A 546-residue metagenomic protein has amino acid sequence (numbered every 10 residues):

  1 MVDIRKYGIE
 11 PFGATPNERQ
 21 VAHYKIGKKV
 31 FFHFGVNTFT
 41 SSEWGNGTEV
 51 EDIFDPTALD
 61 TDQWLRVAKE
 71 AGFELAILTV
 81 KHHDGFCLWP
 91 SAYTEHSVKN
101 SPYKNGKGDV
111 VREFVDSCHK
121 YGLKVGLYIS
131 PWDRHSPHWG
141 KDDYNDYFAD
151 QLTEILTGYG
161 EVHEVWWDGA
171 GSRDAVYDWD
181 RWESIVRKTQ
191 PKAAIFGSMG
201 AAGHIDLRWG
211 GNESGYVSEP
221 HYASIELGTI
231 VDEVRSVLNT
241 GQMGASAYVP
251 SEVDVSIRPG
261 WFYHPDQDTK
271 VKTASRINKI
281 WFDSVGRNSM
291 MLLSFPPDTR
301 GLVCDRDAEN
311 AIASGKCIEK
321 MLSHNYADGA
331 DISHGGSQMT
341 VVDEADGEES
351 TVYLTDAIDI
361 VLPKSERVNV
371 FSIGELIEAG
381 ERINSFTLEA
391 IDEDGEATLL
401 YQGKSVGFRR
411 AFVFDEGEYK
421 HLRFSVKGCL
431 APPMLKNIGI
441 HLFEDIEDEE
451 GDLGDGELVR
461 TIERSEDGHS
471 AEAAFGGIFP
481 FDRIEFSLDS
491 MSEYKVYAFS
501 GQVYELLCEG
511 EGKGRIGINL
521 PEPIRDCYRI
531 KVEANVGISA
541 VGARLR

Functional and structural regions predicted by a protein language model:
M1-D392, T398-F414, S425-M434, H441-D445 (+2 more regions): Mature catalytic domains of secreted/periplasmic carbohydrate-active enzymes
S294, V361, N369-S372, S425 (+4 more regions): Beta-strand residues in well-ordered beta-sheet regions across diverse protein folds
L354, I377-D445, R464-D467, L488-R546: Trp- and acidic/polar-enriched beta-sheet ligand-binding modules for extracellular glycan and matrix recognition
T355-I360, G468-A474: Non-catalytic, beta-strand-enriched accessory regions in extracellular/secretory proteins and membrane protein
P363-V370, Y419, G477-R483, R525-C527: Extended extracellular/luminal ectodomain segments enriched in beta-structured repeat modules
G374, I462-E472, D482-F486: C-terminal luminal/periplasmic domains and tails of membrane-associated envelope-modifying transferases
I446-I462: Non-catalytic C-terminal accessory domains or segments of carbohydrate-active enzymes
